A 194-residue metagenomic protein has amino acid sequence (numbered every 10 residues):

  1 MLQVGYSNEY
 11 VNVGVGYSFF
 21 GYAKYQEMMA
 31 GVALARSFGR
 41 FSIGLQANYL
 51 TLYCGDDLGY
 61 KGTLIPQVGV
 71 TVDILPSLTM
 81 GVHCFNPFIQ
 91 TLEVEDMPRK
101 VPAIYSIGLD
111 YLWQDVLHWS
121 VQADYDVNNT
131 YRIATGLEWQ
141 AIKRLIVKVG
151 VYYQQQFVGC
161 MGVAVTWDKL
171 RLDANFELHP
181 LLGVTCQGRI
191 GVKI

Functional and structural regions predicted by a protein language model:
M1-I194: Subset of outer-membrane beta-barrel
